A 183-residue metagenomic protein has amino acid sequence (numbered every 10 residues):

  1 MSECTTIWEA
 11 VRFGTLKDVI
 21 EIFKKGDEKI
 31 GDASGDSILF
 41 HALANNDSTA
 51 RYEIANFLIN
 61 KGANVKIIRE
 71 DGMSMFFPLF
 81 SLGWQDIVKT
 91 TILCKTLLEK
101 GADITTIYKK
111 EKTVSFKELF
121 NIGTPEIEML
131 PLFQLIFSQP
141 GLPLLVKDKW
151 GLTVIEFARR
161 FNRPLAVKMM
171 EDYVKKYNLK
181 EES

Functional and structural regions predicted by a protein language model:
M1-T6, K100, L130, G141-L142 (+2 more regions): Ankyrin-repeat-protein effector appendages
S2-I7, I30-N45, I68-G83, I107-N121 (+1 more regions): Ankyrin-repeat boundary/"N-cap" motif
E3-I7, L16, R51-Y52, T90-T91 (+2 more regions): Short amphipathic alpha-helical segments that mediate assembly, nucleic-acid/protein binding, or membrane association
R12-L16, A33, F40-Y52, F57: N-terminal accessory/assembly segment that mediates macromolecular interactions
I20-E28, I54-N64, I92-I104, L132-P143 (+1 more regions): Ankyrin repeat domain, specifically the short helix-to-loop turn at the C-terminus of the second helix of each repeat
F80-K109, F116, F120-P125, M129-I136 (+2 more regions): Eukaryote-skewed repeat-based solenoidal scaffolds used as protein-protein interaction platforms, primarily
